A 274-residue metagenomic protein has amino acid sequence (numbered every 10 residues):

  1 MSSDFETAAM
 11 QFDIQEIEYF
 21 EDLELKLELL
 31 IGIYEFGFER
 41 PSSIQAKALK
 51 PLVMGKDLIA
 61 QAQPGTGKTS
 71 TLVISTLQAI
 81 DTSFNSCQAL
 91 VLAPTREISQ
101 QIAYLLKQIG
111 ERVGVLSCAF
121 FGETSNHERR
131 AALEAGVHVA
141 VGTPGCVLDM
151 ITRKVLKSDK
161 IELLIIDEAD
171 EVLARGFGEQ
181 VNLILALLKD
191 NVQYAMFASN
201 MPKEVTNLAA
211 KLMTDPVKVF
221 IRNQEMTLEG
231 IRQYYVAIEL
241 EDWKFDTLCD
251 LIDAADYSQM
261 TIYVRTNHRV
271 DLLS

Functional and structural regions predicted by a protein language model:
F5-S274: Conserved helicase RecA-like core
